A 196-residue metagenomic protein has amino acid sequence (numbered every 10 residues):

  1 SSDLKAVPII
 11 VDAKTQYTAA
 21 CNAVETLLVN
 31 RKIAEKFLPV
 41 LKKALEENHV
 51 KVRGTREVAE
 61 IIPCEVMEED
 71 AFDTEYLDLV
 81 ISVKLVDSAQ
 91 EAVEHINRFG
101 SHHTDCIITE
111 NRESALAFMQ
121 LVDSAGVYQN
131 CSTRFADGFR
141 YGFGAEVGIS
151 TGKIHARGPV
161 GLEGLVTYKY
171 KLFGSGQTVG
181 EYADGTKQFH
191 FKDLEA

Functional and structural regions predicted by a protein language model:
S2-D78, Q129: ALDH superfamily catalytic-core signature
D3, S88-Q90, R112: Residues at or immediately preceding the N-termini of alpha-helices
L27-V29, D78-D87, H102-I107: Short, well-ordered beta-strand elements within core beta-sheets of diverse protein domains
K32, E57, V86-S88, E110 (+1 more regions): Histidine- and/or cysteine-centered catalytic micro-motif in compact active-site loops
L85-I96: Contiguous C-terminal substrate-recognition/catalytic subdomains in enzyme active sites
E94, R98-E195: C-terminal core of ALDH-fold dehydrogenases
